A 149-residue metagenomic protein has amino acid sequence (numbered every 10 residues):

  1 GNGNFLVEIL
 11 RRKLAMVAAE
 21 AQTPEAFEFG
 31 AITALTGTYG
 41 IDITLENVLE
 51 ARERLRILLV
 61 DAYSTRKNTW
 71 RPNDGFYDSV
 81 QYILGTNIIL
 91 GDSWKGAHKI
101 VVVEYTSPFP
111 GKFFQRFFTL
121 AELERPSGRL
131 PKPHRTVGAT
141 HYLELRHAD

Functional and structural regions predicted by a protein language model:
G1-D149: SAM-dependent methyltransferase catalytic region
